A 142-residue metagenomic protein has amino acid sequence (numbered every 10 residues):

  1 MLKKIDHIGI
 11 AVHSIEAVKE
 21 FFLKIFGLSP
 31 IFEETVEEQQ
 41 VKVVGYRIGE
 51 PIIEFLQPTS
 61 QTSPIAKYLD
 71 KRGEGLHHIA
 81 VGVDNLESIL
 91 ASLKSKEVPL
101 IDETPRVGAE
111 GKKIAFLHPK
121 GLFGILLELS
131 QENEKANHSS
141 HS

Functional and structural regions predicted by a protein language model:
M1-A17, E74-V83, N133-S142: N-terminal beta-strand motif that seeds the catalytic metal site of vicinal oxygen chelate
K4-D6, L28-Q40, T59-H77, K96-I114: A cross-kingdom feature marking solvent-exposed beta-strand/loop segments within repeated, beta-rich binding/scaffold
I5, G9-V12, F22, Y46 (+6 more regions): Short, structured motif recognition centered on aromatic/hydrophobic residues
E16-S29, L93-K96: Amphipathic alpha-helical segments
F26-S29, P51-E54, Q61-P64, G124-I125 (+1 more regions): Short loop/beta submotifs within extracellular cysteine-rich repeat domains
V36-I52: C-terminal "cap" of GNAT-fold acetyltransferases
V44-R47, V81, L90-S142: Vicinal oxygen chelate
R72-G73, L86-K94: Long, charged/polar, surface-exposed segments that mediate recognition or autoinhibition
